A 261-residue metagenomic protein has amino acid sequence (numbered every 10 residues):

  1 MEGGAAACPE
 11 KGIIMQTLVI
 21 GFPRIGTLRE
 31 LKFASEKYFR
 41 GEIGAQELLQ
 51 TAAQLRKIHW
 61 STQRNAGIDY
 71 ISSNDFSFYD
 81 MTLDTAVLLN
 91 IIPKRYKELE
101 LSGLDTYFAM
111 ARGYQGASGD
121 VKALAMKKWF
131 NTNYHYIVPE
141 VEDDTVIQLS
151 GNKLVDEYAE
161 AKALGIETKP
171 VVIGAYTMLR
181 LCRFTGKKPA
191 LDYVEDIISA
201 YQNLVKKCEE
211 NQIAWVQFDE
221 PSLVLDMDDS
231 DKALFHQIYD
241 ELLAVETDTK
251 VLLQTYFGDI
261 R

Functional and structural regions predicted by a protein language model:
M1-G3, N133: Hydrophobic residues within membrane-embedded alpha helices
G3-G4, G12: Residue-identity detector for glycine
K11-R261: Domain-level signal for soluble alpha/beta catalytic cores
